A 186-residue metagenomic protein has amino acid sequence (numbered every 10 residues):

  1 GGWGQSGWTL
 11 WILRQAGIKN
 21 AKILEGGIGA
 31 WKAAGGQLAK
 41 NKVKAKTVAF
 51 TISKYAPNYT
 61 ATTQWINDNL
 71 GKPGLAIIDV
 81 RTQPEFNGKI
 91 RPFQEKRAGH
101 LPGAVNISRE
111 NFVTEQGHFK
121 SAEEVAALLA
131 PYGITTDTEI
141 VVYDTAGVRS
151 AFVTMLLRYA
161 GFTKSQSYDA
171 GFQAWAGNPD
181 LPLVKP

Functional and structural regions predicted by a protein language model:
G1-A76, V80-P186: Rhodanese-like catalytic fold shared by cysteine-dependent sulfurtransferases and DSP/PTP-type phosphatases
